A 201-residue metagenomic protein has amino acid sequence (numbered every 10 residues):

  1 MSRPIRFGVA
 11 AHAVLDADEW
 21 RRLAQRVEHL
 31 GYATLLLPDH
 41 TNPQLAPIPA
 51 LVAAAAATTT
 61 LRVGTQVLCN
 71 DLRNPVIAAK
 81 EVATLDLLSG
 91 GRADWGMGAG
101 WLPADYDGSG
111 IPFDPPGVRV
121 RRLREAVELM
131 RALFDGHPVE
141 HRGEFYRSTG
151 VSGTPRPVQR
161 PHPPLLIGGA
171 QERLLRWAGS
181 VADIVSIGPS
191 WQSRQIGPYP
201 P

Functional and structural regions predicted by a protein language model:
M1-P201: Active-site-adjacent structural elements that line small-molecule/cofactor binding pockets in enzymes
